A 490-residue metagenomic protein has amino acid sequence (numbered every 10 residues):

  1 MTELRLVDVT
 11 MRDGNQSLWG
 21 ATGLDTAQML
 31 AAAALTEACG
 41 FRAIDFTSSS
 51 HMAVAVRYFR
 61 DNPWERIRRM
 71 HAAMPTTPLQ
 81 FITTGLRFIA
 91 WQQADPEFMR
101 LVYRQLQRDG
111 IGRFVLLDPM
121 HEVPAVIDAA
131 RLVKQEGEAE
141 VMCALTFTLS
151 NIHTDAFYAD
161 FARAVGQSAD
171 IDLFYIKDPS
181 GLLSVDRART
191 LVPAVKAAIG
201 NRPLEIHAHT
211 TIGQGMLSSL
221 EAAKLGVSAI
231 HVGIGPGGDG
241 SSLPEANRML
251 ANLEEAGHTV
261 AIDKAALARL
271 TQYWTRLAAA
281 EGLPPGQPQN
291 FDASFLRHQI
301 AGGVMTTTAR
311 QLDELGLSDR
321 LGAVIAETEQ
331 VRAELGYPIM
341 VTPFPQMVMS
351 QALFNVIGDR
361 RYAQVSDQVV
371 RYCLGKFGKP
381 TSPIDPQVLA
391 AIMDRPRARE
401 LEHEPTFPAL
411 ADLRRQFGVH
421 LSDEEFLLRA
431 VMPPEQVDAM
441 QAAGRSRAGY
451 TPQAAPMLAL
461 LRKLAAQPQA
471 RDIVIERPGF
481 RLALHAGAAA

Functional and structural regions predicted by a protein language model:
M1-A21, M74-W91, E138-L149, P193-P203: N-terminal small/glycine-rich loop or linker at the start of catalytic domains across soluble metabolic enzymes
L6, G14, T36, L116 (+4 more regions): Conserved, mostly hydrophobic/aromatic
A34, A43, T47-A164, F174 (+1 more regions): Active-site beta->alpha loop and helix N-cap motifs at the rims of alpha/beta catalytic domains
E37-A38, A43-V54, P288-F295, Q299 (+1 more regions): Terminal or standalone catalytic/regulatory effector modules within metabolic enzymes and repeat proteins
I67-P75, I127-G137, R189-G200, L250 (+2 more regions): Surface-exposed amphipathic alpha-helices with a cationic face
L116, D178, L225-P244: Glycine-rich phosphate-binding active-site loops on the catalytic face of alpha/beta enzymes
H153-R163, I212-S228: Catalytic cores of alpha/beta
G238-A261: C-terminal helical cap(s) of enzyme catalytic domains, especially alpha/beta-barrels
